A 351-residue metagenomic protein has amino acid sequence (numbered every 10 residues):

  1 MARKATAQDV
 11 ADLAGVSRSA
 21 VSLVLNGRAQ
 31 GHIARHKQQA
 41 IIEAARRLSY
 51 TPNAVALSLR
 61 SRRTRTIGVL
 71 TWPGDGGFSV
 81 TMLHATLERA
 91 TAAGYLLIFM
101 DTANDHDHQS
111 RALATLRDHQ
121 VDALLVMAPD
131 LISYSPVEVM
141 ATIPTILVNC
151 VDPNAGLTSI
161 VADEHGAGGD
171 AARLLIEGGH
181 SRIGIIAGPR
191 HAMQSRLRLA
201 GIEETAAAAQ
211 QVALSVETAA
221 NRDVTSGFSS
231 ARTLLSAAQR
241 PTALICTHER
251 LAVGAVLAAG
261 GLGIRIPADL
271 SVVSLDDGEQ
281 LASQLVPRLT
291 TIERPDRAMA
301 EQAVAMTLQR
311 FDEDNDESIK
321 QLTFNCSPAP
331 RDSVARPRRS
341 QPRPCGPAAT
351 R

Functional and structural regions predicted by a protein language model:
M1-A2, T6, R62-R173, E177 (+2 more regions): Alpha-helical recognition/docking segments in bacterial nutrient-uptake and carbohydrate-utilization systems
M1-R62: N-terminal helix-turn-helix DNA-binding module of bacterial transcription factors
R18-L23, L59-G74, R182-P189: Short beta-strand segments enriched in small/hydrophobic residues
A44, A85-R89, L197-A209, A237 (+1 more regions): Alpha-helical structural signal in soluble globular domains
L48, A93, A141-I143, A209 (+1 more regions): Helix C-cap/helix->beta junction micro-motif
A54, W72-T81, M100-H108, I160-D170 (+5 more regions): Hinge/beta->alpha junction and helix N-cap segments in small-molecule ligand-binding domains
L214, R232-T233, A237-R351: Flexible loop/turn connectors
